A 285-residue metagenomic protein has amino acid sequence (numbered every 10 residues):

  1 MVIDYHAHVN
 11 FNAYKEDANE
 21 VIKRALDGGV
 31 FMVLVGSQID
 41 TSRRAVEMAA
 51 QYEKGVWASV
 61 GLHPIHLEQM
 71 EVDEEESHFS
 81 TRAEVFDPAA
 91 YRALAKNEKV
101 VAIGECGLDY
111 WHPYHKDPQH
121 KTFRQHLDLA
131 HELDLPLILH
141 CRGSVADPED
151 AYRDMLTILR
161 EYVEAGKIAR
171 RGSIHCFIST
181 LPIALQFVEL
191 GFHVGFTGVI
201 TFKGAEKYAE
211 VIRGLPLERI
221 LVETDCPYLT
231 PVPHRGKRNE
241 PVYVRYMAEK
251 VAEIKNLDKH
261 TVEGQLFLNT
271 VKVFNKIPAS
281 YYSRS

Functional and structural regions predicted by a protein language model:
V2, A7-E20, L34-T41, R82-L190 (+6 more regions): Divalent metal-binding pocket/active-site signature
V9, G61-P64, G198-K203, C226-P227: Short, acidic/turn-prone active-site loops that include or flank metal/cofactor- and phosphate-binding residues
N19-F31, L129, V242-S285: Mid-to-C-terminal alpha-helical segments outside catalytic/metal-binding sites
D27-A89: A metal-dependent hydrolase metal-coordination microenvironment
V33, W57-S59, I138, S173-H175 (+2 more regions): Structural detector of well-ordered beta-strand residues that form the stable sheet scaffold of enzyme domains
D40-R43, E53-G55, P233, M247 (+2 more regions): Domain-scale detector for complete catalytic domains at protein termini or as standalone homologs
K54-G61, H193-G198, Y281-Y282: Short hydrophobic/aromatic-enriched beta-strand-loop microsegments
W57-L62, V101-G104, E218-P227: Non-cysteine beta-strand/loop elements that form the S-adenosyl-L-methionine
